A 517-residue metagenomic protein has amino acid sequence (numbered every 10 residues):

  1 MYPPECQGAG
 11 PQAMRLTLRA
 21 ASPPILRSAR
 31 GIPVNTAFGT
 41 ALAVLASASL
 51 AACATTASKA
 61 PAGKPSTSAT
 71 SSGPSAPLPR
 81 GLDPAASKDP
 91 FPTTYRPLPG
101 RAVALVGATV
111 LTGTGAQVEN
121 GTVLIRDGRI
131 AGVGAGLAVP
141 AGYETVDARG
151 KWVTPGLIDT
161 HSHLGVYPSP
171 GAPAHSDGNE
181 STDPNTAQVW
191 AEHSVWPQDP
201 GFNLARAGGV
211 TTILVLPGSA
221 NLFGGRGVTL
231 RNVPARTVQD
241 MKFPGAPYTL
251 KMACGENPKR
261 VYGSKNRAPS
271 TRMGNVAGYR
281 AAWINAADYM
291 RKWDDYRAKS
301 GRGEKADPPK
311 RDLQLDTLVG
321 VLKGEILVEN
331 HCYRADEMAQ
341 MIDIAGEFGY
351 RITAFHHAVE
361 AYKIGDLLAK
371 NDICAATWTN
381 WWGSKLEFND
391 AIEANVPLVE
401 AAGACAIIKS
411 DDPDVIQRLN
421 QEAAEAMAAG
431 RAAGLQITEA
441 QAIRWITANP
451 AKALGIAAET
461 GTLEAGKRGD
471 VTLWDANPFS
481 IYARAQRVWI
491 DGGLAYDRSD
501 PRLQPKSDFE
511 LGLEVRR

Functional and structural regions predicted by a protein language model:
A51-A52: C-terminal motif of bacterial Sec signal peptides marking the signal peptidase cleavage site
A57-G100, R516: N-terminal pre-domain segments of enzymes
S87-K88, Y95-R101, V110, T114-T154 (+1 more regions): Histidine-rich, glycine-flanked metal-binding segment
T93-T94, S169-P170, S176-V189, L327 (+2 more regions): His/Asp/Glu-enriched, well-ordered alpha-helical/loop segment that forms or immediately abuts the divalent-metal
R101-L105, V139-E192: Replace "His-x-His-based motif
A108, K452, E464-F509: C-terminal cap of metal-dependent C-N hydrolases
A108, V123, G128, G150 (+9 more regions): Divalent metal-coordination and catalytic microenvironments
G201, R206-H356, R484, I490: Polyanionic/metal-chelating signatures
